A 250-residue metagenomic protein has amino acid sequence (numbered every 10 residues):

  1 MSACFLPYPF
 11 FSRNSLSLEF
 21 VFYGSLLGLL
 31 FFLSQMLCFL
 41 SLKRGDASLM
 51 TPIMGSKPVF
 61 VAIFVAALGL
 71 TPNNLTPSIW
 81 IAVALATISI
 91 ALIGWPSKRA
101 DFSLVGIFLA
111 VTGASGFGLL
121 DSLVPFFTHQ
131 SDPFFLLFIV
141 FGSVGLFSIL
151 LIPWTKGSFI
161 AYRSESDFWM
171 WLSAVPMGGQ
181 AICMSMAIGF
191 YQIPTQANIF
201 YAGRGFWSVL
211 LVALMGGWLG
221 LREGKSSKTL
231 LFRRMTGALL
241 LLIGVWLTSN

Functional and structural regions predicted by a protein language model:
M1-L33, L85-I88, L136-S158, G203-G216 (+1 more regions): Transmembrane alpha-helices of multi-pass small-molecule transport proteins
S2-E19, A66-L70, I90-A100, P125-F126 (+4 more regions): Membrane-interface helix-cap regions at the ends of transmembrane helices in multi-pass membrane proteins
S2-L6, S56, F60-A66, T76-P96 (+2 more regions): Hydrophobic transmembrane alpha-helices of multi-pass small-molecule transport proteins
L6-L37, M54, P77, L104-S115 (+2 more regions): Loop-to-transmembrane-helix transition segments
G24, T51, T76-A82, A110 (+3 more regions): Hydrophobic/aromatic positions within or immediately flanking transmembrane alpha-helices of multi-pass small-molecule
L33, A100-F135, M170-F190, R234-N250: Glycine-/small-residue-enriched transmembrane alpha-helix faces in small-molecule transporters and effluxers
L37-I53, T71-N73, H129-F135, C183-G205: Structural motif at transmembrane-helix junctions in multi-pass transporters
F39, V65-A66, P125, S185 (+1 more regions): Small-residue-mediated transmembrane helix hinge/kink sites in multi-pass secondary transporters
